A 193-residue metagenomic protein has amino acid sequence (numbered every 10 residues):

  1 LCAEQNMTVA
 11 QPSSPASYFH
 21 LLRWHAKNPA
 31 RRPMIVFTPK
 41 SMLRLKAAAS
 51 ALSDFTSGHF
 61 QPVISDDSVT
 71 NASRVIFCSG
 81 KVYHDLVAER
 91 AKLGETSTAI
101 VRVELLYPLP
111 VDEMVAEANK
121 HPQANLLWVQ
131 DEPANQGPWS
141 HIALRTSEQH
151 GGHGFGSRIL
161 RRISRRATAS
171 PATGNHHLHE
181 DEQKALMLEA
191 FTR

Functional and structural regions predicted by a protein language model:
L1-T8, K27-R31, T70, R90-A99 (+2 more regions): Secondary-structure transition/capping motifs at alpha-helix termini and the adjoining loop/turn into the next element
L1-V82: Active-site phosphate/pyrophosphate-binding segments
A3, V9, P15-A16, A26-N28 (+2 more regions): Peripheral docking tails and interdomain loops at the edges of cofactor- or intermediate-handling domains
P15-Y18, L105-P110, T168: Short acidic loop-to-helix transition motifs that present clustered carboxylates
H20-W24, L45-A51, V87-E89, E113 (+2 more regions): Short acidic, glycine/serine/threonine-rich loops at helix termini
S68-S73, T98, D112, N119-Q123 (+1 more regions): Conserved alpha/beta-domain cores
S73-F77, N125-E132: Short glycine-rich or small-residue beta-strand-to-loop segments that form or flank ligand, phosphate, metal/Fe-S
Y83, V87-Q123: Generic long, charged, amphipathic alpha-helical segments
